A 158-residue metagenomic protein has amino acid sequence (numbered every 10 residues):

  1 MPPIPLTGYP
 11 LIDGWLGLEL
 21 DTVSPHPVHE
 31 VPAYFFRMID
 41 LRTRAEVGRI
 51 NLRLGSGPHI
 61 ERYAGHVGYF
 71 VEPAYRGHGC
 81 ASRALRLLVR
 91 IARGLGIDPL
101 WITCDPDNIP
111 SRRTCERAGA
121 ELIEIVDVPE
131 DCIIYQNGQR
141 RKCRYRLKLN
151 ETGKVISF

Functional and structural regions predicted by a protein language model:
I4-R62: Acetyl-CoA-dependent GNAT
L6, Q139-F158: Acidic/histidine-enriched, glycine/proline-rich intrinsically disordered or flexible terminal extensions
E61-P73: Conserved acetyl-CoA binding element of GNAT-fold acetyltransferases
Y69-V71, G77-R90, R113-R117: Conserved acetyl-CoA-binding loop-helix of GNAT-fold acetyltransferases
G79, G96, N108: Conserved G/P- and acidic residue-centered "switch" motifs that form tight phosphate/ATP-binding loops in soluble
A92-T103: Conserved GNAT acetyl-CoA-binding A-motif
T103, E121-G138: Conserved catalytic-core motifs of GNAT/GCN5-like acyltransferases
D107-E124: Conserved active-site alpha-helix within GNAT-family acetyltransferase domains
